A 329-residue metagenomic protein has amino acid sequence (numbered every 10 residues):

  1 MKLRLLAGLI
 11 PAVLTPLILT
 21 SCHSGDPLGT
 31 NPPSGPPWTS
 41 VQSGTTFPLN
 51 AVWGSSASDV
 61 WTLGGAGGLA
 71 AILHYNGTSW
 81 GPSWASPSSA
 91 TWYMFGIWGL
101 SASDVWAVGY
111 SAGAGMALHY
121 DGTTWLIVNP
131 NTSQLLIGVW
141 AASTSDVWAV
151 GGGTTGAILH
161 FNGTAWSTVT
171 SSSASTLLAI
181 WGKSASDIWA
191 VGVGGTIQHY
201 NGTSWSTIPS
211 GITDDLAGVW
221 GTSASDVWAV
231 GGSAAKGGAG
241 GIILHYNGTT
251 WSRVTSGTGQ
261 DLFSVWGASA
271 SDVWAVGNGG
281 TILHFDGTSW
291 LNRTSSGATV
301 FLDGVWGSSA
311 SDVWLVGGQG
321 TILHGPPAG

Functional and structural regions predicted by a protein language model:
M1-T20: Sec-dependent bacterial lipoprotein signal peptides
C22-G329: Residue-level hotspots at or immediately adjacent to binding/recognition sites across diverse folds
